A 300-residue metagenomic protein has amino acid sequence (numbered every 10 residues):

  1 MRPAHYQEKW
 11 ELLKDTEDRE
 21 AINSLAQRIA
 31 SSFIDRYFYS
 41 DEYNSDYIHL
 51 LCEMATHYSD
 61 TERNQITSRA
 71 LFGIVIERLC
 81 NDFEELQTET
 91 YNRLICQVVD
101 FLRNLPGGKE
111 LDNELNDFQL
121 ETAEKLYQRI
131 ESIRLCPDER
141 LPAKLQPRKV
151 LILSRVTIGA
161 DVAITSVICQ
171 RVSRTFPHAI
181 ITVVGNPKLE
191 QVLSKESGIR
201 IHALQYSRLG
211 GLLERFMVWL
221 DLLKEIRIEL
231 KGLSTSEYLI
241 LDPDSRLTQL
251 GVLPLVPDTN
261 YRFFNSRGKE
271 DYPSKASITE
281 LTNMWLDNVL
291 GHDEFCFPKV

Functional and structural regions predicted by a protein language model:
M1-V300: Catalytic machinery of carbohydrate-active enzymes, primarily nucleotide-sugar-dependent glycosyltransferases
